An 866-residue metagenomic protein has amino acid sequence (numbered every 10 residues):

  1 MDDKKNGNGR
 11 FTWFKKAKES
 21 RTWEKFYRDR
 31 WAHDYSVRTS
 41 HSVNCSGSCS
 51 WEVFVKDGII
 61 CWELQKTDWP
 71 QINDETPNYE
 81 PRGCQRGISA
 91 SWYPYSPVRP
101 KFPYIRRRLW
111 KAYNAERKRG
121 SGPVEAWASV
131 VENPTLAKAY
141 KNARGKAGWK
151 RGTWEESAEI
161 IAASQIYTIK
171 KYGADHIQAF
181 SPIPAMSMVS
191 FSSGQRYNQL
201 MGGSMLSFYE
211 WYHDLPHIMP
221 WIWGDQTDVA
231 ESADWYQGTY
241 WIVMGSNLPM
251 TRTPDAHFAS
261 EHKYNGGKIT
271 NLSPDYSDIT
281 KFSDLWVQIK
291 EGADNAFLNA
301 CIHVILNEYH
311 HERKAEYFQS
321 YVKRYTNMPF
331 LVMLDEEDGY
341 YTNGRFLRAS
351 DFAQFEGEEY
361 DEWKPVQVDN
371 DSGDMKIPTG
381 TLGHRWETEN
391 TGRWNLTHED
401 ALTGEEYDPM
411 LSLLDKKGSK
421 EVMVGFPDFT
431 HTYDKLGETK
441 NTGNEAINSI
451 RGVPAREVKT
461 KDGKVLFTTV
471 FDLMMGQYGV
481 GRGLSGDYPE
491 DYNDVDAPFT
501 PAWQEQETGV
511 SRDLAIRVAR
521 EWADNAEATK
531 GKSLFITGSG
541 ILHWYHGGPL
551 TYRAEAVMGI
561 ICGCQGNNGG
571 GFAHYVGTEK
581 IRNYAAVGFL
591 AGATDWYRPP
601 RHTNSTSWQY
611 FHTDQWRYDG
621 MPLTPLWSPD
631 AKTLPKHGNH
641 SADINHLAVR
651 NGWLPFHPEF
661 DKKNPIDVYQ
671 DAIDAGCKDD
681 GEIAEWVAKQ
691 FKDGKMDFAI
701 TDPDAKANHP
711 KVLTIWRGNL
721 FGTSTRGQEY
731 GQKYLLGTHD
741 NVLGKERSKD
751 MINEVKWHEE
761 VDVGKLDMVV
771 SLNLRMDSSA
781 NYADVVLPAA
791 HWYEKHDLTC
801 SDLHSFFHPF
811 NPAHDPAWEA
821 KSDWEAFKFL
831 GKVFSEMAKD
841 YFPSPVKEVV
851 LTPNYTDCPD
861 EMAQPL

Functional and structural regions predicted by a protein language model:
M1-G463, D472-G483, E490, F499-A502 (+7 more regions): N-terminal export/assembly segments and adjacent metallocofactor-ligating motifs of anaerobic energy-metabolism
P70, A185-V189, D214-L215, P249-R252 (+11 more regions): Flexible loop/turn segments at secondary-structure boundaries
K170-A174, S187-M188, E505-S539, P549-A556 (+1 more regions): Gly/Pro-rich turn-and-neighbor structural signature
P182, V322-Y325, E521-W522, T537-G540 (+2 more regions): A glycine-rich phosphate-binding loop feature that marks nucleotide/adenosyl-phosphate handling sites
E261-K268, K749, E760-M768: A short helix->loop->beta-strand "cap" motif at the edges of active sites that frequently abuts
Y276-V287, M751-W757, V761, D777-V785: Glycine-rich, charge-decorated loop segments at or immediately adjacent to ligand/cofactor-binding or catalytic sites
D278, S778-F810: Flexible glycine/proline-rich, aromatic-decorated loop/lid segments
D797, H804, H808-L866: Long, C-terminal catalytic modules of enzymes
